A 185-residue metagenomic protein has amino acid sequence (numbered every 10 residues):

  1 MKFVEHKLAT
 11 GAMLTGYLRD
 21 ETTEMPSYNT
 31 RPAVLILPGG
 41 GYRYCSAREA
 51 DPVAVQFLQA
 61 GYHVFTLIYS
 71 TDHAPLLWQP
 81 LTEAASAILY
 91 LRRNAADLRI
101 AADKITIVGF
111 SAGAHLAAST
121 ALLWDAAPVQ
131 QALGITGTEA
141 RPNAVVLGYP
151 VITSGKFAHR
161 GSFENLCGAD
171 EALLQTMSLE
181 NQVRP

Functional and structural regions predicted by a protein language model:
M1-N29, W78-L81, K156-R160: N-terminal cap/lid segment of alpha/beta-hydrolase-fold proteins
Y28, A47-F65: Short amphipathic alpha-helix adjacent to the substrate-entry channel of hydrolases
T30-G39: Short beta-strand element of the alpha/beta-hydrolase
P32, E139-N143, R184-P185: Short, proline-enriched alpha-helix->beta-strand connector loops that line the catalytic pocket of alpha/beta-hydrolase
G40, H63, I68-D72, V151: Short beta-to-alpha linker loops that shape the active-site pocket of alpha/beta-hydrolase fold enzymes
C45-A47, L67-A102: Catalytic nucleophile-loop/oxyanion-hole region of alpha/beta-hydrolase and closely related hydrolase-like folds
L89-S162, L174-Q175: Primarily recognizes the serine-hydrolase "nucleophile elbow" in alpha/beta-hydrolase and SGNH/GDSL folds
D170-P185: Serine-hydrolase catalytic core
